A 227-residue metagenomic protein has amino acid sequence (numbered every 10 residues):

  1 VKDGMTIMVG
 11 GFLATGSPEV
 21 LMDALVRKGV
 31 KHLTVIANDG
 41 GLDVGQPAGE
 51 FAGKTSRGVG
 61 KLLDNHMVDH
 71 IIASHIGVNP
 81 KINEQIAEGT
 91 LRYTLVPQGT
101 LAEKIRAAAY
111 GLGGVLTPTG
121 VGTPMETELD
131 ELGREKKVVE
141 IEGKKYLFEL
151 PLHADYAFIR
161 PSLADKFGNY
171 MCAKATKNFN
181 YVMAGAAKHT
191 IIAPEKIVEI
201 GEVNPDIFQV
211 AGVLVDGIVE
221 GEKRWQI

Functional and structural regions predicted by a protein language model:
V1-I227: Conserved alpha/beta enzyme-core scaffold
